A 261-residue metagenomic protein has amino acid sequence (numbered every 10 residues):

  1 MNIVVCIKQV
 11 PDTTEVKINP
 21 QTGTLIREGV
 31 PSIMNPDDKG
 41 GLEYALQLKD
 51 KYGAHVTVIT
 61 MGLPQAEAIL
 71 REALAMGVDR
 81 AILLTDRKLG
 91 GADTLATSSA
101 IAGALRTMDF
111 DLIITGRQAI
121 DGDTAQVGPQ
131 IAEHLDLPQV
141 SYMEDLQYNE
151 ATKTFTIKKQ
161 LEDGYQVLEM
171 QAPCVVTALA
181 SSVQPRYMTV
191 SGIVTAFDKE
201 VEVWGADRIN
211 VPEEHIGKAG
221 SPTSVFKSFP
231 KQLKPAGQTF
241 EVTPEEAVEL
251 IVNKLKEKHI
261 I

Functional and structural regions predicted by a protein language model:
M1-I261: N-terminal glycine-rich FAD/FM-binding segment characteristic of electron-transfer flavoproteins
